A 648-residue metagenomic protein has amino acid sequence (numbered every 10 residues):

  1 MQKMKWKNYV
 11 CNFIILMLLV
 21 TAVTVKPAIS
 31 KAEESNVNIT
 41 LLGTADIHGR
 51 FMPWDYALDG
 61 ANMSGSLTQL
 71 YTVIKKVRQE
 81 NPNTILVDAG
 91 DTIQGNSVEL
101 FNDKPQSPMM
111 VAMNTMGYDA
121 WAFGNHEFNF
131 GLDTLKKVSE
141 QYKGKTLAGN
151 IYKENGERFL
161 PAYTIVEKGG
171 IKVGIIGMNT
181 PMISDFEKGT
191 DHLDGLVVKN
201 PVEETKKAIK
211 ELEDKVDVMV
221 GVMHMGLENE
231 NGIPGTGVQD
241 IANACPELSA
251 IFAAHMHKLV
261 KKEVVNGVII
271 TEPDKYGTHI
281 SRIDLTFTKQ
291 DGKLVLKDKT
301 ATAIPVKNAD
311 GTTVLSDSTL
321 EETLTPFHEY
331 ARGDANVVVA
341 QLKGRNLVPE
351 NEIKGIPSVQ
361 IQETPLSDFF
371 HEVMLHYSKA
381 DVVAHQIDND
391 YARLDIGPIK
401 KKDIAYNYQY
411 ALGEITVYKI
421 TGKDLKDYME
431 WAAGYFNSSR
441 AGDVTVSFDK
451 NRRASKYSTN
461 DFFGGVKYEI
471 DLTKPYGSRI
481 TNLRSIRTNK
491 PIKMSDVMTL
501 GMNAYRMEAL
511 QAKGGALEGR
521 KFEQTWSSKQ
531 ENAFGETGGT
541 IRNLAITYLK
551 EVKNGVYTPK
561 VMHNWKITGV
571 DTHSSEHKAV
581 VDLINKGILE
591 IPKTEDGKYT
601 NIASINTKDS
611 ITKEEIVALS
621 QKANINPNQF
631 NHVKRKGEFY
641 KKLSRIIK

Functional and structural regions predicted by a protein language model:
Q2-F13: Bacterial N-terminal signal peptides that target proteins for export
I14-V23: Hydrophobic core
A22-S35: Sec-dependent signal peptide cleavage junction
E33-T312, I361-V373: Acidic, metal/ion-coordinating pockets
S35-N38, R50-G60, S64-V73, Q79 (+3 more regions): Catalytic centers of hydrolytic enzymes
